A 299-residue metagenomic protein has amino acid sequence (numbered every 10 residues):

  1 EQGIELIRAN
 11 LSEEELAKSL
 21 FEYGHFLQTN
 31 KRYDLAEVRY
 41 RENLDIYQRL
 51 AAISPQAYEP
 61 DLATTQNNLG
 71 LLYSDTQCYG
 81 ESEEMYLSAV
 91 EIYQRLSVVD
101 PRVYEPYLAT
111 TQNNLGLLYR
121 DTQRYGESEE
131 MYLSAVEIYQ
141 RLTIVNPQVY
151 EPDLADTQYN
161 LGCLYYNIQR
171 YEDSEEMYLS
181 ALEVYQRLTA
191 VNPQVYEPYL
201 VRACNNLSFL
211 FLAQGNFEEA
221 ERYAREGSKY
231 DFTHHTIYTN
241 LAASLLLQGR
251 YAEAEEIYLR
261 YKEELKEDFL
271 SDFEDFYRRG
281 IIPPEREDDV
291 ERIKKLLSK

Functional and structural regions predicted by a protein language model:
G3, N10, N43, L50-A51 (+9 more regions): Alpha-helical solenoid scaffolds that mediate protein-protein interactions, centered on TPR/SEL1-like repeats but also
K18-T29, P60-D75, P106-D121, P152-N167 (+2 more regions): Conserved alpha-helical positions within TPR/SEL1-like repeat arrays
Y132, Y178-L182, A243-F269, K294-K295: TPR/TPR-like (Sel1-like) alpha-helical repeat modules
E264-K299: Terminal, low-structured helical/coil segments at or just beyond the last alpha-helical repeat
